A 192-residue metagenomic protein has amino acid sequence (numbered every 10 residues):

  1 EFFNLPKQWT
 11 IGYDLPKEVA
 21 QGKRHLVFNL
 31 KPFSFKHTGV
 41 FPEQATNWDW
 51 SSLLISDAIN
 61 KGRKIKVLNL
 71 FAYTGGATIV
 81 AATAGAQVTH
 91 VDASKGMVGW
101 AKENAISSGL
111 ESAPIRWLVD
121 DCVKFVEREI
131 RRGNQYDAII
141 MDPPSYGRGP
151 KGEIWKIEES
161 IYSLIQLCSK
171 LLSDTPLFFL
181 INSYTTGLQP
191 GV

Functional and structural regions predicted by a protein language model:
E1, G152-V192: C-terminal substrate-binding/active-site "lid" region of AdoMet-derived donor-dependent transferases
E1-V40, D49: Non-catalytic substrate-recognition/targeting regions of SAM-dependent transferases
P42-R63: Conserved alpha-helix/loop element of class I SAM-dependent methyltransferases that forms part of the SAM/SAH-binding
G62-Y73: Conserved class I S-adenosyl-L-methionine
T74-A86: Conserved SAM-binding loop of SAM-dependent methyltransferases across substrates and taxa, primarily the Class I
Q87-D92: Conserved SAM-binding motif I beta-strand of class I
S94-I140: S-adenosyl-L-methionine
K95-M97, V119-V123, Y136-L167: Mobile active-site "lid"/loop adjacent to the S-adenosyl-L-methionine
